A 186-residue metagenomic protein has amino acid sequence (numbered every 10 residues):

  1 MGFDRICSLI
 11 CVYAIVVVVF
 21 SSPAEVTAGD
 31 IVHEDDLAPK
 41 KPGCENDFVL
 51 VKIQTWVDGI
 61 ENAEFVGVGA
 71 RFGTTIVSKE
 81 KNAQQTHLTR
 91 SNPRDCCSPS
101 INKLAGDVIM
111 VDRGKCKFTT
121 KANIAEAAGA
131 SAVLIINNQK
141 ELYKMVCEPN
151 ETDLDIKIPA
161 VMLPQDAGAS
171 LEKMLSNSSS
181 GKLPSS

Functional and structural regions predicted by a protein language model:
F3-S186: Structured lumen-facing ectodomains of secretory-pathway proteins
